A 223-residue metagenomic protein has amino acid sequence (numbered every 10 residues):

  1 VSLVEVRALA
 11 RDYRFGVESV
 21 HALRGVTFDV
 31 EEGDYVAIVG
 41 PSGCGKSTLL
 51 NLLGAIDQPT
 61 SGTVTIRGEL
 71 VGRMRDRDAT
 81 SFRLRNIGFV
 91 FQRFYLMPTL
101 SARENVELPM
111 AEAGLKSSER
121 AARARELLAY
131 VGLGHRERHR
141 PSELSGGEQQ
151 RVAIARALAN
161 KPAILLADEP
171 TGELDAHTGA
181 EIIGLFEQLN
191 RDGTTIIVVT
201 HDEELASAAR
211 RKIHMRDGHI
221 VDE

Functional and structural regions predicted by a protein language model:
L3-M215: ABC family nucleotide-binding domain
D217-E223: Conserved switch/coupling elements of ABC/ABC-like ATPase nucleotide-binding domains
